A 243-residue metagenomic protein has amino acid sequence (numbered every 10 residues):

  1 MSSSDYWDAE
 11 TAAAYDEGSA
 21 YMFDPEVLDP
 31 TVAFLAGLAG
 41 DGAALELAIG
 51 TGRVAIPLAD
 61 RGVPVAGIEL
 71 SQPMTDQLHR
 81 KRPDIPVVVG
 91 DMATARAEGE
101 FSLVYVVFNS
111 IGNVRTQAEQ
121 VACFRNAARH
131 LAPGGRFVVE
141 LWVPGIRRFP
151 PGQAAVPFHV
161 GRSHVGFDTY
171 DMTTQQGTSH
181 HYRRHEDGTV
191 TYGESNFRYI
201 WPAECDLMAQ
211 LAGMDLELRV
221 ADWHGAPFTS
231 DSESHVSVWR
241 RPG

Functional and structural regions predicted by a protein language model:
M1-G40: Conserved class I S-adenosyl-L-methionine
D41-G50: Conserved class I S-adenosyl-L-methionine
T51-A95: Class I SAM-dependent methyltransferase SAM/SAH-binding core
T94-L103: A short acidic, Gly/Pro-enriched loop at the edge of an enzyme's catalytic core that lines a small-molecule cofactor
S102-A118: A short SAM/SAH-binding and catalytic strip from SAM-dependent methyltransferases
V121-P133: A short glycine-rich, Lys/Arg-flanked "PGG" loop and its adjoining helix->strand segment in the class I
V138-M208: SAM-dependent methyltransferase
P202-G243: C-terminal lobe and adjacent flexible extensions of AdoMet/dcAdoMet transferase-like proteins
